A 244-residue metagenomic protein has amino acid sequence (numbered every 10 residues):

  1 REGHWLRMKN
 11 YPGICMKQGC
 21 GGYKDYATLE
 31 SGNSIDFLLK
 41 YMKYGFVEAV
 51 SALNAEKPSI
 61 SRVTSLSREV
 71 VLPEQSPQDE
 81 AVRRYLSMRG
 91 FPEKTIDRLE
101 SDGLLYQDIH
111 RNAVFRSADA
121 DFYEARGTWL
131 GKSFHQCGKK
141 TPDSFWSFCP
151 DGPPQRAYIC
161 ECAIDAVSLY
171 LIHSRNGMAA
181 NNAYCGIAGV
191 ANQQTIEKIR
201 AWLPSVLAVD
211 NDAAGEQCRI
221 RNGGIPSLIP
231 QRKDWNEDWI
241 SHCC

Functional and structural regions predicted by a protein language model:
R1-H4, K94, I225-P226: Short secondary-structure junctions
R1-M88: Non-catalytic accessory segments of DNA primases and related replication-initiation nucleases
R7, A55, I60-D151: Basic, glycine-enriched DNA-binding surface that flanks or lies within the catalytic cores of DNA
Y26-G32, L38, P154-Q155, L171-C244: TOPRIM fold recognition
K43-Y44, F91, A157, M178: Helix N-cap/coil-helix junction residues
Y106-K198, L203: Phosphate-handling DNA/RNA-contact segment within nucleic-acid enzymes
